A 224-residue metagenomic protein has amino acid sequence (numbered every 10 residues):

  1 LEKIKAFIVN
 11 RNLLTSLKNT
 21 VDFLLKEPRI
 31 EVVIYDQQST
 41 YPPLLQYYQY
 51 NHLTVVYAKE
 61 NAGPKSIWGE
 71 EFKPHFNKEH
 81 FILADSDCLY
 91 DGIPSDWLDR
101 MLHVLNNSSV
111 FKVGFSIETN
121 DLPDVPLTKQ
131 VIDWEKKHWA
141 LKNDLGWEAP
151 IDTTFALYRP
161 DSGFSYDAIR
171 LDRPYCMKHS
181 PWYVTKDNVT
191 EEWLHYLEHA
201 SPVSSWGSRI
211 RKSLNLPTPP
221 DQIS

Functional and structural regions predicted by a protein language model:
I4-K5: Cell-envelope/extracellular polymer assembly enzymes that use nucleotide-activated donors
V9, I30-Q38: Short beta-strand/loop segment that forms part of the nucleotide-sugar
N12, Q37-S39, A62: Conserved short acidic donor-positioning loop in nucleotide-sugar-dependent glycosyltransferases
N12-K26: Short, well-formed alpha-helical segments that are part of the catalytic scaffolds of diverse glycosyltransferases
Y41-H80: Active-site-proximal specificity loops/subdomain of glycosyltransferases
G63-I67, F72-P74, L89-I169: Conserved catalytic core of nucleotide-sugar-dependent glycosyltransferases
N77-D91: Short beta-strand-to-loop acidic/aromatic patch adjacent to the donor-nucleotide binding site
D133-S224: C-terminal catalytic/acceptor-binding lobe
